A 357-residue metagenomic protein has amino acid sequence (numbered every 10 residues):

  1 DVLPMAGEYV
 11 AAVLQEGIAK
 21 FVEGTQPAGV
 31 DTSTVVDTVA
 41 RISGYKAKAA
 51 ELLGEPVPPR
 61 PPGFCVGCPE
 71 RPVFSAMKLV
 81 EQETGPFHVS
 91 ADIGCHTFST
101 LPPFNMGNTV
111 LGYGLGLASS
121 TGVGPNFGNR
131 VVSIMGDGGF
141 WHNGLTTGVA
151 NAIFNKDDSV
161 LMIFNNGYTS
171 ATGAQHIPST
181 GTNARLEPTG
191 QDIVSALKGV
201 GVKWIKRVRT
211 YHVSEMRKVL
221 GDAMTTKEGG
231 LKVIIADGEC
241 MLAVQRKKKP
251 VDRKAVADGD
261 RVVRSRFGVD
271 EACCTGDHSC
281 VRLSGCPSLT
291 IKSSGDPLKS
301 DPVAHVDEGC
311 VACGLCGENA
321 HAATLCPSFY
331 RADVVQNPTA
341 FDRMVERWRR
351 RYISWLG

Functional and structural regions predicted by a protein language model:
D1-E8, P58, G63-E70, M106-Y113 (+5 more regions): Hydrophobic alpha-helical scaffolding
D1-P61, W204, V213, R217-L220 (+1 more regions): Peripheral docking tails and interdomain loops at the edges of cofactor- or intermediate-handling domains
V13, G238-E239, V244-Q245, P250-V251 (+1 more regions): Iron-sulfur cluster-binding cysteine motifs and their immediate structural context in ferredoxin-like electron-transfer
D31-G116, N126: Active-site diphosphate/adenylate-binding microenvironment
V36-K78, L242-D258, V262-C286, D307-G314: Charge-patterned, long linear interaction tracts outside catalytic cores
F64, P72-V73, H96-T100, G139-N143 (+9 more regions): Flexible loop/turn segments at secondary-structure boundaries
T100-V233, M241-R246: Thiamine diphosphate
D258-D270, A322-G357: Intrinsic disorder at enzyme termini
